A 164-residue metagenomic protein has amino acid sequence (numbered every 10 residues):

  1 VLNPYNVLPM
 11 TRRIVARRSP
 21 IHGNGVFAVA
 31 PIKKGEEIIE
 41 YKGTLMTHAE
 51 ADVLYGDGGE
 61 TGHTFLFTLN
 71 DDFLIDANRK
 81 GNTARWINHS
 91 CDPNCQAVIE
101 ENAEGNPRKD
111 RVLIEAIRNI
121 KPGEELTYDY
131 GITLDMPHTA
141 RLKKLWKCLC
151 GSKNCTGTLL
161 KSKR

Functional and structural regions predicted by a protein language model:
N3-S19, E60-T139, L149-K153, T158-K161: Catalytic core of the SET domain in histone-lysine N-methyltransferases, recognizing conserved active-site
Y5-L8, R17, K33, I39-E40 (+1 more regions): Non-heme Fe(II) oxygenase metal-center motifs and adjacent flexible, charged/small-residue loops
I21-G23, Y41-H48: N-terminal structural module
G25, P31, N119-K121: Residue-level "contact hotspot" at macromolecular interaction interfaces
E37, M46-T47, T61-G62: Catalytic-core "active-site belt" of small-molecule-metabolizing enzymes, emphasizing His/Asp/Glu-rich regions
L45-D52, L134-W146: Short, Lys/Arg- and Gly-enriched loop/turn segments at beta-strand edges
